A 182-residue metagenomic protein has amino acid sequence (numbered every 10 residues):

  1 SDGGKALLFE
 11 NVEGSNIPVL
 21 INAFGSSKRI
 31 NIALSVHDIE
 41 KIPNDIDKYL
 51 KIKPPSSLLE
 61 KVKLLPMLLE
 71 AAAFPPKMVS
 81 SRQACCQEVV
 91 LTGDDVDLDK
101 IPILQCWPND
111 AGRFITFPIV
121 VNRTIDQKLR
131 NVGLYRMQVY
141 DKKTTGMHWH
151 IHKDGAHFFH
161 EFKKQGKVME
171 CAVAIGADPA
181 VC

Functional and structural regions predicted by a protein language model:
S1-C182: Extended, highly charged
